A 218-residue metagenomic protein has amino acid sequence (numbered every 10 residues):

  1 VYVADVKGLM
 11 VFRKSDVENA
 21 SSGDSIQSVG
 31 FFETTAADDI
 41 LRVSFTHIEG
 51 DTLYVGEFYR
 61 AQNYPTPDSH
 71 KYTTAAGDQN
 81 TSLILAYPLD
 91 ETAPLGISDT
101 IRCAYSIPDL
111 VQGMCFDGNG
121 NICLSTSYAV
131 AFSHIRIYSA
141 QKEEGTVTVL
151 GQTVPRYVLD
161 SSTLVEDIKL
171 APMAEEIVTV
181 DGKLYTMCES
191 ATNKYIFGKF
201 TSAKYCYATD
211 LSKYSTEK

Functional and structural regions predicted by a protein language model:
V1, D38-Y54, Y59-Q62, Q112-N119 (+1 more regions): Structural signature of eukaryotic scaffold interfaces centered on beta-propeller domains
V3, V55, C123-L124, T186-M187: Residue position within the beta-strands of beta-propeller blades
K7, S15, Y59-A61, Y128-A129 (+1 more regions): Residue-level signature of beta-propeller blades and closely related beta-rich strand-turn architectures in secreted
L9-N19, D24-S25, D68-T92, S133-Q152 (+1 more regions): Beta-propeller blade signature
S15-E49: Asp-box/WD-like beta-propeller blade repeats and closely related beta-sheet repeat scaffolds
F32-D38, R102-P108, V165-L170: Surface loop/turn motifs at the tips and blade-to-blade linkers of beta-strand repeat domains
C103-Y157: Loop/turn-rich, solvent-exposed surfaces of beta-rich toroidal or solenoidal domains
V147-D181: Conserved blade-ending motifs and adjacent loop-strand segments that build the rim/top face of beta-propeller domains
